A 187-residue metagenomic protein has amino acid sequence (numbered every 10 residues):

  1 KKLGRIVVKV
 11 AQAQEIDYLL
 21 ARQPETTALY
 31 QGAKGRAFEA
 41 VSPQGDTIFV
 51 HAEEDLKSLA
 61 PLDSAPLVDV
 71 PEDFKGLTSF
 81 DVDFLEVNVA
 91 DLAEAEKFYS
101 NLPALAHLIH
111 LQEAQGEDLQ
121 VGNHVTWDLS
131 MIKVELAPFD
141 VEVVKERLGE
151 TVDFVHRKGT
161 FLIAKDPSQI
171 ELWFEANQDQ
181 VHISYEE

Functional and structural regions predicted by a protein language model:
K1-A33, V41-E187: Glyoxalase I/VOC metalloenzyme domain signal
